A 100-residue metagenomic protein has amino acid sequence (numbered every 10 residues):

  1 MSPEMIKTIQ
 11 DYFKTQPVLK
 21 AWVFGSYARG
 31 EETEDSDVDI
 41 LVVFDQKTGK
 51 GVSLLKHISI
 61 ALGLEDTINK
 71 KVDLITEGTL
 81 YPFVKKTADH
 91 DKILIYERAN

Functional and structural regions predicted by a protein language model:
M1-K20, A28-E34, K47-N100: Catalytic core of pol beta-like nucleotidyltransferases
V23, V38-I40: A structural signal for short, well-ordered beta-strand segments
L41-D45: Short hydrophobic/aromatic beta-strand micro-patches that form the beta-sheet surface supporting nucleotide- or nucleic
